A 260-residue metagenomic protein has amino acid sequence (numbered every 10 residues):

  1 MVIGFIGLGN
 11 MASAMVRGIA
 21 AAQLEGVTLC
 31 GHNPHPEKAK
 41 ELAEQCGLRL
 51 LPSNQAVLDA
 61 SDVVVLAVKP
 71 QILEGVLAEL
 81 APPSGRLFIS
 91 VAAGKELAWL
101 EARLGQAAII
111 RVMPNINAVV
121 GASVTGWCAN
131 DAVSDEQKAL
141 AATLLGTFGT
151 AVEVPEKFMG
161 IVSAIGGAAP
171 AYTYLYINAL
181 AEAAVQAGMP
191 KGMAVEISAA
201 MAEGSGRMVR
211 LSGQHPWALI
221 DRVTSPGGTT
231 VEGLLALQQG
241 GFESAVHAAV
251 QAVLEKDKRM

Functional and structural regions predicted by a protein language model:
M1-P52, S123, V185-A187: NAD(P)+-binding Rossmann beta1-loop-alpha1 motif at the extreme N-terminus of oxidoreductases
V16, C30, P36, C46 (+1 more regions): Rossmann-like NAD(P)(H) cofactor-binding subdomain of soluble oxidoreductases
L29, A39, V57, L73 (+2 more regions): Small-residue helix-packing motif on alpha-helices
W99-A108, V124-I161, Y174-S212, K256 (+1 more regions): Internal alpha-helical scaffold of NAD(P)-dependent oxidoreductase catalytic cores
V162-A171, I220: A short glycine-threonine-serine/GTX helix/turn-capping micro-motif
A199-M260: NAD(P)-dependent Rossmann-like dehydrogenase/reductase catalytic/cofactor-binding core
